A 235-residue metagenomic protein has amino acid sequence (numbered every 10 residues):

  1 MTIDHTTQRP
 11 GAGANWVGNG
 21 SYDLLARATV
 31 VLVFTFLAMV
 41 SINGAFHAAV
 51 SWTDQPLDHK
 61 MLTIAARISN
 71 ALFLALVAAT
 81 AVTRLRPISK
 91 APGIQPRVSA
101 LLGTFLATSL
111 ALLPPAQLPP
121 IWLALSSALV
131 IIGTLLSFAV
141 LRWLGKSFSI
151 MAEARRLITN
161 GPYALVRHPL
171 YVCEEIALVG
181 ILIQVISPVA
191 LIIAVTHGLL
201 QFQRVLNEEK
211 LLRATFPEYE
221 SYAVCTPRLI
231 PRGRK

Functional and structural regions predicted by a protein language model:
M1-M151, G180-K235: Membrane-anchoring alpha-helices and their flanking helix-loop junctions
M151-C173: Active-site-proximal inter-transmembrane loops
E174-L178: Short hydrophobic alpha-helical segments that form membrane-spanning helices or hydrophobic packing faces of helical
